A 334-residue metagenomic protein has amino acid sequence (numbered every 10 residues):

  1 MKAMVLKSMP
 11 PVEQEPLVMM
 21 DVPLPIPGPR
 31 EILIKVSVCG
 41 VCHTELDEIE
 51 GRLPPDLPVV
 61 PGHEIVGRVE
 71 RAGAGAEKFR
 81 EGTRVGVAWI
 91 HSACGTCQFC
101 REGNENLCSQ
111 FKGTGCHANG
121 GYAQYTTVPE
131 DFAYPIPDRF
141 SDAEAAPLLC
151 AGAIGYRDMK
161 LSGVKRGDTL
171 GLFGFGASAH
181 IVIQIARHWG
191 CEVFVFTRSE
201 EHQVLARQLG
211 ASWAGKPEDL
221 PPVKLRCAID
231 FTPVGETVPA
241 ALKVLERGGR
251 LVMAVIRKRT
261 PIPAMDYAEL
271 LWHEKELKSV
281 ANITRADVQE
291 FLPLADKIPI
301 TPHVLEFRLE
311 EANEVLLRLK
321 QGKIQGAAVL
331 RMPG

Functional and structural regions predicted by a protein language model:
P23-C39, I49-Q98, P137-F140: Glycine-rich beta-strand-centered segment in the early N-terminal region that forms part of a ligand/cofactor-binding
T44-E48: Cytochrome P450 core scaffold surrounding the K-helix E-X-X-R motif and the conserved "meander" helix-loop region
V85, D138-E218: Mid-domain Rossmann-like dinucleotide-binding core that forms the NAD(H)/NADP(H) cofactor-binding site
A93-F173: NAD(P)H dinucleotide-binding glycine-rich loop of Rossmann-like/cofactor-binding domains, especially the beta1-alpha1
S162-T169, F194, E200-E276, P333: Glycine-rich cofactor phosphate-binding loops and adjacent beta1-alpha1 units of small-molecule cofactor enzyme domains
R285-G334: C-terminal hydrophobic helical "lid"/dimerization subdomain of Rossmann-like NAD(P)H-dependent oxidoreductases
